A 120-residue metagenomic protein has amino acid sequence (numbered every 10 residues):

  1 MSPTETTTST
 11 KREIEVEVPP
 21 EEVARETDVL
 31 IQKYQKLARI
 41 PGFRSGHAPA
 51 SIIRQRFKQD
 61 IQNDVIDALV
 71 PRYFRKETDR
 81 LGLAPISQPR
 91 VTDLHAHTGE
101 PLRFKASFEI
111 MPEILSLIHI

Functional and structural regions predicted by a protein language model:
M1-H119: FKBP-type peptidyl-prolyl cis-trans isomerases
